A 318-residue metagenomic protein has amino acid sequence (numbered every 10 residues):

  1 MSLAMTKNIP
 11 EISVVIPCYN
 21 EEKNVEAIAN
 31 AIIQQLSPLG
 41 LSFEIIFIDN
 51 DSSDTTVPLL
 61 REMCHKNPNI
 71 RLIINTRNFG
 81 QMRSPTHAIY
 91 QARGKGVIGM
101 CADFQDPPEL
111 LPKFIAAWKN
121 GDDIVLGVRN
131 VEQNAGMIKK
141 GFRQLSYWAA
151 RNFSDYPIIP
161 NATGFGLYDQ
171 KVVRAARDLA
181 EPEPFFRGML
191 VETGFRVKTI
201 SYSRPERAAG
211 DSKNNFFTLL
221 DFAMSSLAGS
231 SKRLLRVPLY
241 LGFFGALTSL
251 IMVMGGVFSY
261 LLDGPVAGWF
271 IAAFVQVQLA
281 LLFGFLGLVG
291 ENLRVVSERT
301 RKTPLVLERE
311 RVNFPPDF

Functional and structural regions predicted by a protein language model:
S2-I9, F185-F318: Hydrophobic helical membrane-anchoring modules
I16, A29, I33, L41-S52 (+1 more regions): Short beta-strand/loop segment that forms part of the nucleotide-sugar
E21-L36: Short, well-formed alpha-helical segments that are part of the catalytic scaffolds of diverse glycosyltransferases
K23-A27, S53-M63: Acidic helix N-cap motif at the loop->helix transition within catalytic regions of sugar-transfer enzymes
F43-I46, V57-Q91: Conserved donor nucleotide-binding strand/loop of the catalytic core
D49-V57, F104-Q105: A conserved acidic beta->alpha catalytic loop
N75-Q91, G96, Q105-P184, P205-M224: Acceptor/aglycone-binding surface of glycosyltransferases and processive sugar-polymer synthases
